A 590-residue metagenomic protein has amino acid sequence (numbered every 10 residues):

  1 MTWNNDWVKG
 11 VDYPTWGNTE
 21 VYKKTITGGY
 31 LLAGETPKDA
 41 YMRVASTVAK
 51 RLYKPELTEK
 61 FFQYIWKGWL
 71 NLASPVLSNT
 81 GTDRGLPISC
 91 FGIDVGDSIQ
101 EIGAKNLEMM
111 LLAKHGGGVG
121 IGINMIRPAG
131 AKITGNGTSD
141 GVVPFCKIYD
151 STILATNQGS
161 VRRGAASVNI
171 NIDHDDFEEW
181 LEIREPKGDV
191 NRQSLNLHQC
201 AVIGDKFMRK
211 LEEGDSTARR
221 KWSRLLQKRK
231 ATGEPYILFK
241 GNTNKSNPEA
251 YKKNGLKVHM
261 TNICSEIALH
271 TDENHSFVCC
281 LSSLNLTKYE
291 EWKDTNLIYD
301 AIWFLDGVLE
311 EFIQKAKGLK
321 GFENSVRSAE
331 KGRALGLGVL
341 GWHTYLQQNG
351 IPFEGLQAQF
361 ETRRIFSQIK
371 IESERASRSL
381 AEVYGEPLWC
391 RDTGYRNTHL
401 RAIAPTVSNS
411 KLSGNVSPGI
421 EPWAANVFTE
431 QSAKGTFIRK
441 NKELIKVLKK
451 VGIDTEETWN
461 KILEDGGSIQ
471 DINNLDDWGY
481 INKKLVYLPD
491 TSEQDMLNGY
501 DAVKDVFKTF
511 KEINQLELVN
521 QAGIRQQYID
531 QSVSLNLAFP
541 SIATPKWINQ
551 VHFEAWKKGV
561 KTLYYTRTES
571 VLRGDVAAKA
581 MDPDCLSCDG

Functional and structural regions predicted by a protein language model:
M1-P87, S223, K557, Y565-S570 (+1 more regions): Acidic/polar, glycine-rich intrinsically disordered N-terminal extensions of enzymes
W3-D12, I88-L286, E290-E291, F322-V326 (+2 more regions): Active-site cavity-forming subdomains of large catalytic enzyme subunits
T15, V258-D272, I313-K315, R401-V576 (+1 more regions): Catalytic alpha/beta core of large soluble enzyme barrels
W16-V21, Y64-T80, I172, F304-K315 (+3 more regions): Core structural elements
N18, T36-P37, D83-R84, S98-I99 (+17 more regions): Secondary-structure capping and boundary motifs in well-ordered enzyme cores
D39-M42, T47-S98, L211-E213, A218-Q227 (+2 more regions): Gly/Pro-rich turn-and-neighbor structural signature
N106, D300-V326, E330, N349-T406 (+5 more regions): Internal maturation/activation junctions in enzymes
S139-C146, L154-K228, T232-P235, W303 (+2 more regions): Conserved catalytic alpha/beta cores of large enzymes that bind or transform nucleotide phosphates and polynucleotides
